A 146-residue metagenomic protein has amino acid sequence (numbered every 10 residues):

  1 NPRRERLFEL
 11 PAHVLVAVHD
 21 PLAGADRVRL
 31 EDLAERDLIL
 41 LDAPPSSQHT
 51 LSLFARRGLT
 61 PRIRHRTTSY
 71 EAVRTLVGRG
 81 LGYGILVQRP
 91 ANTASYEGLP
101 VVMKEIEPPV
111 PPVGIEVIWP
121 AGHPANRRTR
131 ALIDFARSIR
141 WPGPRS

Functional and structural regions predicted by a protein language model:
N1-V16, S52, V77-L81, P100-K104: Short beta-strand-centered segments that line the small-molecule binding cleft or hinge of alpha/beta clamshell
P2-L38: Flexible hinge/capping segments at coil-to-helix
L33, T75-L81, V117: Hydrophobic residues within well-ordered alpha-helices
D37-R57, N92, A125-I133, P142-R145: Secondary-structure junction motif
L40, T60-A72: Short beta-strand-to-loop elements that line the ligand-binding cleft of bilobed periplasmic-binding protein-like
A72-R74, A91: Short, hydrophobic alpha-helical packing/hinge segments within bilobed ligand-binding/sensory domains
G82-V87: Paired acidic/hydrophobic, glycine-rich loop segments that form the ligand-binding mouth/hinge of periplasmic-binding
V101-S146: A late-sequence structural motif
